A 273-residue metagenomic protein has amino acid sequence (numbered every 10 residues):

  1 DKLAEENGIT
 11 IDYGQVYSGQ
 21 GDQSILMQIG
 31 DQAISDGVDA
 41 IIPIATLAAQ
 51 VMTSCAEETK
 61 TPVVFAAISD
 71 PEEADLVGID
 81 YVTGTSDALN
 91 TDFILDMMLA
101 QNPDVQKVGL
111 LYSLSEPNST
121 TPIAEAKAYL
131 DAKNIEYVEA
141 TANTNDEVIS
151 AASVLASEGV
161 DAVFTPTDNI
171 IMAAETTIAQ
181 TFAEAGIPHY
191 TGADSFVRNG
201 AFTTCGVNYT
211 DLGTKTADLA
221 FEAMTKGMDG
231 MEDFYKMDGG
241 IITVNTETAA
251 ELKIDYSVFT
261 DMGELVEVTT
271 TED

Functional and structural regions predicted by a protein language model:
D1, G84-K133, D233-A249: An alpha-beta-alpha
A4-I25, Y81, K127-N145: Short beta-strand elements in bilobed, periplasmic/extracellular small-molecule ligand-binding domains
Q15-E73, D168-G192: Beta-alpha junction/loop-to-helix N-cap segments that form part of ligand/metal-binding clefts
E73-L99, N199-T214: Short beta-strand elements at the ligand-binding edges of bilobed clamshell
P117-I187, A193: Pocket-lining segment of extracytoplasmic ligand-binding domains
A183-G206, I241: Periplasmic-binding protein-like
E222-D273: Hinge/cleft segment of the Venus flytrap/periplasmic-binding protein
